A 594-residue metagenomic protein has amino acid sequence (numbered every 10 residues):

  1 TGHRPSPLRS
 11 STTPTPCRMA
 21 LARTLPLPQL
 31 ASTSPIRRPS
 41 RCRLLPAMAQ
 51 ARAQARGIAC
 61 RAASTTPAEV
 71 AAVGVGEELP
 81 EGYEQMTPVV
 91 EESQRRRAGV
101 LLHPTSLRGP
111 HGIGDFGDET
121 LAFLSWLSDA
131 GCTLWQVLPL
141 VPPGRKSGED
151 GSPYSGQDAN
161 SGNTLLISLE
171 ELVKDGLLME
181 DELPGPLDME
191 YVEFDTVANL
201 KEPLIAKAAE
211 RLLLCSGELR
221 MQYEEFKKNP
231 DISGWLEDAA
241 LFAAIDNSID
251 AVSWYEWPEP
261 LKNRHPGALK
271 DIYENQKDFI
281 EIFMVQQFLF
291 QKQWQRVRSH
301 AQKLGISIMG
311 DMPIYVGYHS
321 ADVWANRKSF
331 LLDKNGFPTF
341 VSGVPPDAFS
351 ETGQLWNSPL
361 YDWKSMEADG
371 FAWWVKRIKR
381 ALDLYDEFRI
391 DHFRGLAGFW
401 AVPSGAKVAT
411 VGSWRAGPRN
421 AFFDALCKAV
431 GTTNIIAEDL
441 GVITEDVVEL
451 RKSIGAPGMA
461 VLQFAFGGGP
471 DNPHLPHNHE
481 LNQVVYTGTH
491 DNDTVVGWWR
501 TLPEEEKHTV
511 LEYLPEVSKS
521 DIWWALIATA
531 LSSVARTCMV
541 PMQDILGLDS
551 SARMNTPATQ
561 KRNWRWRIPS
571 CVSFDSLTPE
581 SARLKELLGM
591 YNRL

Functional and structural regions predicted by a protein language model:
T1-A47: N-terminal chloroplast transit peptides
A20-R23, I58-A72: N-terminal mitochondrial targeting presequences
T65-L107, D118-L121, S125: N-terminal regions that are enriched for targeting/export leaders and immediately downstream pro/stem segments
P88-R96, H103, G109, S147-Q291 (+3 more regions): Alpha-amylase-like alpha-glycosidases and glucanotransferases acting on alpha-linked glucans and related
S93, D118-P143, D383-Y385, A530-S532: Catalytic domains of carbohydrate-active enzymes, especially glycoside hydrolases
S128, W294-Q302, C427, R451-K452: Surface-exposed amphipathic alpha-helices with a cationic face
A130-P139, A301, S307-P313, A381-G395: Short acidic catalytic loops
F283-V316: Conserved, well-ordered alpha-helix/loop/beta-strand core segments that scaffold catalytic motifs
